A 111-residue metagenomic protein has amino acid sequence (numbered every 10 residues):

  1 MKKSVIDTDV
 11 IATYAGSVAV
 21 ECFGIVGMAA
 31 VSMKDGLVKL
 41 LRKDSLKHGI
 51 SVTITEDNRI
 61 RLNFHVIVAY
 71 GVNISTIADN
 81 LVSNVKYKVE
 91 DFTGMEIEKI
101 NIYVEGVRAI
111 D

Functional and structural regions predicted by a protein language model:
M1-Y70, D79, D91, I97-D111: Contiguous, often N-terminal, cationic amphipathic patches that form binding interfaces
I74-V82: Beta-rich strand-turn-strand
K86: Glycine-rich active-site/cofactor-binding loop and its immediate structural neighborhood
